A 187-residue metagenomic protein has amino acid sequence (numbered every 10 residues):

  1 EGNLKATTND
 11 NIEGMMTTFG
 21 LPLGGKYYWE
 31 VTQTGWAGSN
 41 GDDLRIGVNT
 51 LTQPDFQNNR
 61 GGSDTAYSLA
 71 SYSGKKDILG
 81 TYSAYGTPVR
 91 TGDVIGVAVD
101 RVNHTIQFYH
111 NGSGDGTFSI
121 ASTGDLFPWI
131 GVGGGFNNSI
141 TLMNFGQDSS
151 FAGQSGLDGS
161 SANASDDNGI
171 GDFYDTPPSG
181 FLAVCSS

Functional and structural regions predicted by a protein language model:
E1-S187: PRY/SPRY (B30.2) beta-sandwich protein-interaction domains and their adjacent Ser/Pro/Gly-rich low-complexity linkers
